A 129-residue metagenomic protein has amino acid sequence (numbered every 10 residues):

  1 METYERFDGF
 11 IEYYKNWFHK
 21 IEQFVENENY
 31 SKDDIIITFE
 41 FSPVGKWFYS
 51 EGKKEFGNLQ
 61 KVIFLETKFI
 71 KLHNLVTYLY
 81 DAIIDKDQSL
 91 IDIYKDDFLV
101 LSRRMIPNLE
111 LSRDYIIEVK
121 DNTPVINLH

Functional and structural regions predicted by a protein language model:
M1-H129: N-terminal membrane-sensor/transducer module of prokaryotic signaling receptors
